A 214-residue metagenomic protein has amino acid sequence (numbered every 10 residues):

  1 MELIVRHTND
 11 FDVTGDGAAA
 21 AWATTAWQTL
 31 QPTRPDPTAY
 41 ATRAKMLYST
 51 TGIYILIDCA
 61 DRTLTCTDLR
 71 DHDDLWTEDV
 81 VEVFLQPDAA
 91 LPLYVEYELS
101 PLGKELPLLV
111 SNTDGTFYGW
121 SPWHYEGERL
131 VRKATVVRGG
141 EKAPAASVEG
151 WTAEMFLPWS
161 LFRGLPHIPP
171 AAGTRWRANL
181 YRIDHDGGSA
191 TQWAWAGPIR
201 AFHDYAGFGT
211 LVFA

Functional and structural regions predicted by a protein language model:
M1-A214: Structural preference for beta-rich elements and adjacent junctions enriched in aromatics
